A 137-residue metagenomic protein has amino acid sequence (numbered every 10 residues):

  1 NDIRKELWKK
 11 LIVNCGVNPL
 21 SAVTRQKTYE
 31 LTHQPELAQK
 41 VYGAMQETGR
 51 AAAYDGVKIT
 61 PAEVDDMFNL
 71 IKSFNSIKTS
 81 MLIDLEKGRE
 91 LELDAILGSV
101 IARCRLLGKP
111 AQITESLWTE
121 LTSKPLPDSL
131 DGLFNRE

Functional and structural regions predicted by a protein language model:
N1: Conserved anion/nucleotide-ligand pocket segment
R4-T32, E36-G49, S76: Active-site-proximal catalytic alpha-helix in oxidoreductases
Q39-E137: NAD(P)-dependent Rossmann-like dehydrogenase/reductase catalytic/cofactor-binding core
